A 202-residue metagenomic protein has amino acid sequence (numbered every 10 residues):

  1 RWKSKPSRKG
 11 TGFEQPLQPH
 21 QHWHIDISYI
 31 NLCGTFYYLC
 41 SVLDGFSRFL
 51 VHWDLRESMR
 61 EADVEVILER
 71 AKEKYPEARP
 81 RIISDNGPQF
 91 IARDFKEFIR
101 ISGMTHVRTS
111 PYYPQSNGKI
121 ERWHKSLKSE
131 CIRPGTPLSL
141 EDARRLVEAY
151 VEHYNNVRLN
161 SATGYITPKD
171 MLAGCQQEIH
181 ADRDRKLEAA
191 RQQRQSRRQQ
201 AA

Functional and structural regions predicted by a protein language model:
R1-H22, Y113-P114, K169-Q176: Basic, flexible linker segments flanking DNA-binding modules in nucleic acid-interacting mobile-element proteins
W2-K3, R81-N86, I101-K119, G135-L140: RNase H-like polynucleotidyl transferase catalytic core
S7, R100-S102, S126-A202: C-terminal domain-tail junction helix/linker
P19-V51, E57-M59: An active-site-proximal beta-strand-loop segment
D26, V42, R48, L68 (+8 more regions): Mobile genetic element proteins and their domesticated derivatives, centered on retroelements and DNA transposons
T35, W53-E77: Active-site beta-loop-alpha junctions of metal-dependent nucleic acid enzymes, especially the RNase H-like/DDE
E77-A92, S110-Y112, G164-K169: Acidic/histidine-rich, metal-coordinating catalytic segments
